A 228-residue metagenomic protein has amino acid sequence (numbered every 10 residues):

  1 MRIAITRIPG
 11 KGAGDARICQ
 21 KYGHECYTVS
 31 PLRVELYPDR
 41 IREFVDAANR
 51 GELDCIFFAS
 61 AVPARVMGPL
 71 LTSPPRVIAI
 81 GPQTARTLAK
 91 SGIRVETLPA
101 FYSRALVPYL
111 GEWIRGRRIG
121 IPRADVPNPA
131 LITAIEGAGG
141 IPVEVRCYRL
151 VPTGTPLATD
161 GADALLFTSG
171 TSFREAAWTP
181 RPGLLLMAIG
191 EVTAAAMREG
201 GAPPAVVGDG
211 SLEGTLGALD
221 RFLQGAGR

Functional and structural regions predicted by a protein language model:
M1-R228: Signature of uroporphyrinogen-III synthase
